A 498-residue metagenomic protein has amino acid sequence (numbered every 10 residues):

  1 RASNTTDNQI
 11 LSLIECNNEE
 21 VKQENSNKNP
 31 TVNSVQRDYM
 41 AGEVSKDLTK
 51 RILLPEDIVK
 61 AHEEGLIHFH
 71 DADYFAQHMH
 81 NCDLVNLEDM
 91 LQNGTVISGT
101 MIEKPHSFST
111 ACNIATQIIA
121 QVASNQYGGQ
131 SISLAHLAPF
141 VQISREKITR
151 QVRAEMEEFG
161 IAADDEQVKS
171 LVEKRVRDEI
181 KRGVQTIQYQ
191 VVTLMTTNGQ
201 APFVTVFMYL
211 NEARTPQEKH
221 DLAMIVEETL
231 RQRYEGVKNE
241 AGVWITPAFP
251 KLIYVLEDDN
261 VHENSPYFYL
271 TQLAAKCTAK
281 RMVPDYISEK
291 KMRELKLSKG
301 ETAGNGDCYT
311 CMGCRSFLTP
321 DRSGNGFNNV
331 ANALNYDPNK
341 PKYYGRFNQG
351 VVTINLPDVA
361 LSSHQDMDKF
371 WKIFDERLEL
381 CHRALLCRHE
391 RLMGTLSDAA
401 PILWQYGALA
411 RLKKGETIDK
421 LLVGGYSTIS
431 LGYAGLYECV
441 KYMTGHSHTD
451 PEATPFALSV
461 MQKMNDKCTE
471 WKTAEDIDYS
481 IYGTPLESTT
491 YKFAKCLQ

Functional and structural regions predicted by a protein language model:
S3-G425, Y442, H446, D450-Q498: Conserved catalytic cores of very large enzyme subunits
S427, L431-V440: Extended amphipathic alpha-helical segments enriched in small hydrophobics
